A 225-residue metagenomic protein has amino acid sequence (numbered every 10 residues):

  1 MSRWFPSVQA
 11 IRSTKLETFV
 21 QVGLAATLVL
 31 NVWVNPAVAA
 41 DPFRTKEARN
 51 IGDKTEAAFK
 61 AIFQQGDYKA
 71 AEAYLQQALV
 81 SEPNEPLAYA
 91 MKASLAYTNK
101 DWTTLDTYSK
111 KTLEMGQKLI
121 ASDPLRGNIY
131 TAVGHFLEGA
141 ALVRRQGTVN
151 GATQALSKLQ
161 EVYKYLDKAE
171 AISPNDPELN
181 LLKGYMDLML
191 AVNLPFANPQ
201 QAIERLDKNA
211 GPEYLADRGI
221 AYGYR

Functional and structural regions predicted by a protein language model:
M1-L16: N-terminal secretory signal peptides that target proteins for export/translocation
S2-W4, Q21-L24, L28-T98, D106: N-terminal leader/linker segments that initiate helical-solenoid repeat arrays
I11-S13, Q117-A121, L215-A216: Intrinsically disordered, low-complexity coil segments
D41-R44, N50-D53, I62-K69, K92-K168 (+3 more regions): Short coil/linker segments at helix-helix boundaries
A88, G127, L179, P212-A216 (+1 more regions): TPR alpha-solenoid repeat register
L182: Aromatic-lined carbohydrate-recognition surfaces of secreted/lumenal glycan-active proteins
